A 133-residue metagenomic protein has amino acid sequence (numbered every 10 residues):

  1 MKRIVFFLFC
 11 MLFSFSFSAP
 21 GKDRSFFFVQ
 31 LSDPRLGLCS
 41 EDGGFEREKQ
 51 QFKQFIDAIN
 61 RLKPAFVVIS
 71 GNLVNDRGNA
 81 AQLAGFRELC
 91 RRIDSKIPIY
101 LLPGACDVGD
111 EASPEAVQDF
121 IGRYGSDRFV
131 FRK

Functional and structural regions predicted by a protein language model:
M1-I4: Positively charged n-region of N-terminal signal peptides that target proteins for export
F7, G37, D76, V108-E111: General alpha-helical segment detector with a strong preference for membrane-spanning helices and helix-boundary regions
F7-S14: Bacterial N-terminal signal peptides
F15-L83, S126-D127: N-terminal active-site segment of His-dependent metallophosphoesterases
A81-K133: Extended active-site neighborhood of metal-dependent phosphoesterases/phosphodiesterases
